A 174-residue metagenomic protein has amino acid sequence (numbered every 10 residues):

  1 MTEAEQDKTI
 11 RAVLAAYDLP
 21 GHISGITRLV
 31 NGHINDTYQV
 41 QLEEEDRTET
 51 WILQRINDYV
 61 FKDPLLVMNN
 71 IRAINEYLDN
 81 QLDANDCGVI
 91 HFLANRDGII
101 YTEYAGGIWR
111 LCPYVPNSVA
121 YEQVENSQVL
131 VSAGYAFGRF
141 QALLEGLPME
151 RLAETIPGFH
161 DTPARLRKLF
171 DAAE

Functional and structural regions predicted by a protein language model:
M1-T27: Juxta-kinase regulatory segment immediately upstream of eukaryotic protein kinase catalytic domains
G25-E43, R47-E174: Conserved ATP-binding subdomain of kinase catalytic cores across diverse folds
